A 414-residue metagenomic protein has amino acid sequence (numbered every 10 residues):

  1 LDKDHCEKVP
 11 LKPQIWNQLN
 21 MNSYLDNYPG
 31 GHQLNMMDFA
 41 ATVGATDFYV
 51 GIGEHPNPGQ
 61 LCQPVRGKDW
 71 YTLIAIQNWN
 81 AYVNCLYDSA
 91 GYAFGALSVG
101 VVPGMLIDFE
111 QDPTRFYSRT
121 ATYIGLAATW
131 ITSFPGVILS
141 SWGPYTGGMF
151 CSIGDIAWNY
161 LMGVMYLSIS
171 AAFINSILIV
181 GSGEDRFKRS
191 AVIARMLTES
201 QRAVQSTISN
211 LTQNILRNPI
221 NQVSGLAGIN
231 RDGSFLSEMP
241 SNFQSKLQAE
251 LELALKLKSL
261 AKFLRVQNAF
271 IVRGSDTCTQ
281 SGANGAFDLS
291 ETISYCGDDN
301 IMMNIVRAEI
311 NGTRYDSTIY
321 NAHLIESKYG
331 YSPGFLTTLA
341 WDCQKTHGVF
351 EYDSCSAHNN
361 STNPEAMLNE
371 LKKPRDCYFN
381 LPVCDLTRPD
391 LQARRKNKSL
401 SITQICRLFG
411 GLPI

Functional and structural regions predicted by a protein language model:
L1-Q111, R115, I153-I414: Membrane-insertive, amphipathic helical modules of secreted toxins and fusogens
S118-R119: BZIP DNA-binding basic region
T122-M149: Short hydrophobic membrane-inserting alpha-helices and related fusion/pore-forming segments
